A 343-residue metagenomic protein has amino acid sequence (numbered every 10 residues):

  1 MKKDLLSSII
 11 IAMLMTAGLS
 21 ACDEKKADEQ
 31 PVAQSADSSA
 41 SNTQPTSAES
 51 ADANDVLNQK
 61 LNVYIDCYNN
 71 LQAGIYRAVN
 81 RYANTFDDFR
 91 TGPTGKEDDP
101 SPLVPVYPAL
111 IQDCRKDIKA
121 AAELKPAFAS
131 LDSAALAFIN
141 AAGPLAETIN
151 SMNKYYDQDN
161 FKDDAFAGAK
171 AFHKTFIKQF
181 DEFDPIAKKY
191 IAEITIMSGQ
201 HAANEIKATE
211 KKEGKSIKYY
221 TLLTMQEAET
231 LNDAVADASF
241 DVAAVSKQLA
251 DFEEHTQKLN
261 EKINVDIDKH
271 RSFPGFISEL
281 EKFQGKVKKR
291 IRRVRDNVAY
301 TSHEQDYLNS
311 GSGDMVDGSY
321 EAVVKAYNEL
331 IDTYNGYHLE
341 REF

Functional and structural regions predicted by a protein language model:
M1-I9: Bacterial N-terminal signal peptides that target proteins for export
G18-A21: C-terminal motif of bacterial Sec signal peptides marking the signal peptidase cleavage site
D23-K25: Bacterial signal peptide processing site
P31-D99, K170, K174-I177, N204-D233 (+1 more regions): Immediate post-signal-peptide N-terminus of mature secreted/exported proteins
A83-D164: Post-signal peptide N-terminal segment of secreted/secretory-pathway proteins
A129-K211: Acidic/His-rich structured neighborhood in mature extracellular/periplasmic domains
H173-Q284: Extended amphipathic alpha-helical interaction segments
K247-F343: A cross-kingdom marker for long, charged
